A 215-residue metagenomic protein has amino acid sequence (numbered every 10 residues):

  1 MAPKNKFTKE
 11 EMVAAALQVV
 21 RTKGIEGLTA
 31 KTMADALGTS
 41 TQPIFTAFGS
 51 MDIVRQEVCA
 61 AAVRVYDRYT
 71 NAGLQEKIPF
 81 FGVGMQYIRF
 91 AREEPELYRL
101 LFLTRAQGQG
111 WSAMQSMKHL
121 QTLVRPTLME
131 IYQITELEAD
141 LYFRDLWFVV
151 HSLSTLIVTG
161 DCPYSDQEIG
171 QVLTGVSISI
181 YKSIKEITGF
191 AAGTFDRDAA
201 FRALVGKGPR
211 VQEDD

Functional and structural regions predicted by a protein language model:
E11, A15, V19-I53, E57: Helix-turn-helix
V20, D52-A62, L101, R105 (+1 more regions): Alpha-helical DNA-contacting segments of helix-turn-helix folds
Q56-V83, H119-I131: Amphipathic alpha-helical linker/stalk segments
K77-E96, D140, R144, T174 (+2 more regions): Amphipathic alpha-helical segments that line or abut small-molecule/effector binding pockets and mediate allosteric
F81-L103, G110-M117, W147-S154: Helical hydrophobic small-molecule/effector-binding pocket
G108-Q133, D140-D145, H151, T155 (+1 more regions): Amphipathic alpha-helical packing segments from all-alpha helical-bundle domains
P126-E130, P163-D215: C-terminal peripheral helix-coil segments that are non-catalytic and often amphipathic
